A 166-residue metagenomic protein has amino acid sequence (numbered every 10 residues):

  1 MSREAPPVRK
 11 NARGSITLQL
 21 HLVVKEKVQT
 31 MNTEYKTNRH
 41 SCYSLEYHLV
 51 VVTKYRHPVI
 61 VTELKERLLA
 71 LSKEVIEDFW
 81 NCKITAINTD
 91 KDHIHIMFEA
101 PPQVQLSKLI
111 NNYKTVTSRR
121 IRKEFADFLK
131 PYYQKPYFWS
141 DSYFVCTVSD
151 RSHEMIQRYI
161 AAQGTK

Functional and structural regions predicted by a protein language model:
S2-K166: Basic nucleic-acid-binding interfaces
